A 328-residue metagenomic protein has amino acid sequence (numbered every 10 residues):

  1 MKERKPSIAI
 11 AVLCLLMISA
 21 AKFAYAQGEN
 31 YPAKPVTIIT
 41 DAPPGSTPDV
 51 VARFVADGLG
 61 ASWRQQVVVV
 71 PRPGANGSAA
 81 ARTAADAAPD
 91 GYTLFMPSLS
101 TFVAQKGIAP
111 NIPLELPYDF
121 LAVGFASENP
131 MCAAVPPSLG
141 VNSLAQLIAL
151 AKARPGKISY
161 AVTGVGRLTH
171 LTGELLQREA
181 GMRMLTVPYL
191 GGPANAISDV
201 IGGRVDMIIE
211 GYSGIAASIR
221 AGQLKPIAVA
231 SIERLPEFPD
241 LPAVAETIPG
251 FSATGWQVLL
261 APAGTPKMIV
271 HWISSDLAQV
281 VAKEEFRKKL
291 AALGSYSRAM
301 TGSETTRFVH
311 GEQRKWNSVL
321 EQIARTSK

Functional and structural regions predicted by a protein language model:
K2-A11: Bacterial N-terminal signal peptides that target proteins for export
I10-K22: Bacterial N-terminal signal peptides
Y25-Y118, K157, G181-M207, A299-M300 (+1 more regions): N-terminal (or domain-start) structured segment
A33-P35, E179-M182, K267-K328: An extracytoplasmic/periplasmic, membrane-proximal ligand-sensing/linker region
V50, F54, A79, T83 (+14 more regions): Extracytoplasmic/secreted proteins, especially bacterial periplasmic and envelope-associated proteins
D86-Y92, G107-N195, V244, P249 (+1 more regions): Hinge/capping helix and adjacent helix->loop/strand transition within the periplasmic-binding protein
S100-N111, L175-E179, D206-P239: A ligand-binding cleft/hinge motif common to bilobed small-molecule-binding domains
E128, G214-A282, G311-R314, T326-K328: C-terminal lobe and pocket-closing loops of periplasmic/extracytoplasmic Venus-flytrap solute-binding proteins
